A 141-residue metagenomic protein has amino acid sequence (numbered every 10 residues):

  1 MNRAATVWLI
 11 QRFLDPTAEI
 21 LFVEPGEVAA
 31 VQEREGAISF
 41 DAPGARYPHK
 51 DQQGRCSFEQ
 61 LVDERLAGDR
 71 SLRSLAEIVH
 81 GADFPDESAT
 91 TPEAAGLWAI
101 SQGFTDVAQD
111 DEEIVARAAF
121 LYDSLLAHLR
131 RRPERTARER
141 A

Functional and structural regions predicted by a protein language model:
R3, V7-R140: Extended, well-folded catalytic/binding cores that form a central cleft or groove in large enzyme and scaffold domains
